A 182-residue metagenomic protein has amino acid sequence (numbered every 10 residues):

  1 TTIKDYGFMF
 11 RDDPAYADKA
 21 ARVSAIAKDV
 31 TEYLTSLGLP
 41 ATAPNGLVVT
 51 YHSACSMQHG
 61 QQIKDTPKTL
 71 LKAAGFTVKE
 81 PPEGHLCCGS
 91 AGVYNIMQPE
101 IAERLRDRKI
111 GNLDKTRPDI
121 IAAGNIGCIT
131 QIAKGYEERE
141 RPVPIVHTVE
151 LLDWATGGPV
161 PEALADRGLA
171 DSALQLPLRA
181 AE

Functional and structural regions predicted by a protein language model:
T1-E182: Iron-sulfur cluster-binding electron-transfer modules in prokaryotic oxidoreductases
